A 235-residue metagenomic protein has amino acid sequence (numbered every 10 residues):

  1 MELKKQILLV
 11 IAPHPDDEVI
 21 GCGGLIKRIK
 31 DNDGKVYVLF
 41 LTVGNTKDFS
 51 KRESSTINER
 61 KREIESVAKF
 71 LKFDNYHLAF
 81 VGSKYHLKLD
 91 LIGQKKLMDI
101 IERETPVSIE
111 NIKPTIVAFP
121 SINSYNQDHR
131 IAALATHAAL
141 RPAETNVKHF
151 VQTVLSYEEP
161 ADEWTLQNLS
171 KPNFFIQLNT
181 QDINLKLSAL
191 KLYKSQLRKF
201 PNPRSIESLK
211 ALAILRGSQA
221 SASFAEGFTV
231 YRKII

Functional and structural regions predicted by a protein language model:
M1-K4, E63-D74, L91, F150-I235: The feature marks non-catalytic terminal segments
M1-T145, F150, A211-L212, Q219-S223 (+1 more regions): Active-site beta-strand->loop->alpha-helix modules in alpha/beta enzyme cores, enriched in Gly/His/Asp(Glu)
